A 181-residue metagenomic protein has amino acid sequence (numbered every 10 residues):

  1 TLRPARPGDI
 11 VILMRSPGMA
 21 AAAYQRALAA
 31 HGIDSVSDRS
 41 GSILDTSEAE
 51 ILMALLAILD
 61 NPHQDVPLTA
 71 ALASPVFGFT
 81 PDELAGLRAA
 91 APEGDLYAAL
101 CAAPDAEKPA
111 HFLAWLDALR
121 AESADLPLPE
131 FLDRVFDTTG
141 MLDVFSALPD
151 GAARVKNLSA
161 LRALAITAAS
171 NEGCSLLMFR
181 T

Functional and structural regions predicted by a protein language model:
T1-P75, P81-A85, A114, A121-A124 (+1 more regions): Conserved motor-region signature of P-loop NTPase helicases/translocases
T80-P81, C101: Small-residue-rich beta-alpha loop regions that form the catalytic core of phosphotransfer and lipid-active enzymes
L87-A118: Accessory alpha-helical DNA-binding modules that contact the DNA backbone or grooves
